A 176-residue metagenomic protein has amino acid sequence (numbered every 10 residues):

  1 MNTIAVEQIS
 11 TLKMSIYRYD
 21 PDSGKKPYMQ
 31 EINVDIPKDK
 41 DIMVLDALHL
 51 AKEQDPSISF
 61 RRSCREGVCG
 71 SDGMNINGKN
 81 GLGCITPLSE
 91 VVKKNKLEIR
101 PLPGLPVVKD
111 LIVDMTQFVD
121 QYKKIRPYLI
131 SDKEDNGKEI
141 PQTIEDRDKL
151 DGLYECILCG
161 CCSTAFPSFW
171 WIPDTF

Functional and structural regions predicted by a protein language model:
M1-F176: Signature of N-terminal electron-transfer/Fe-S-associated modules in redox systems
